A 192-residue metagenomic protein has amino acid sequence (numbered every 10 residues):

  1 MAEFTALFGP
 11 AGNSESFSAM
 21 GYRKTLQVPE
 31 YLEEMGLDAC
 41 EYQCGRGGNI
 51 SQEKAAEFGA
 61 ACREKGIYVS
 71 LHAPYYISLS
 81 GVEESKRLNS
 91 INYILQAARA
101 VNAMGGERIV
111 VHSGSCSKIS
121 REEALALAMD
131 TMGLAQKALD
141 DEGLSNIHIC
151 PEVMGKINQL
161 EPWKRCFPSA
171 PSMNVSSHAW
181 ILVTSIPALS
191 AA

Functional and structural regions predicted by a protein language model:
M1-F4, K156, S177, S185: Charged, low-complexity C-terminal accessory regions
M1-Q96: N-terminal pre-domain/capping segments
S14-S16, C44-G48, A73-I77, S113-S117 (+2 more regions): Active-site-proximal loop/turn and secondary-structure-junction residues that shape catalytic pockets, frequently
S16-K24, S117-S120, A191-A192: Alpha-helix capping and helix-coil boundary motifs
E64, S80-S177: Active-site acidic/histidine proton-transfer and metal-coordination neighborhood in alpha/beta enzyme cores
I67-L71, S177-L182: Non-cysteine beta-strand/loop elements that form the S-adenosyl-L-methionine
F167, L189-A192: A short alpha/beta connector and helix-capping loop motif
M173-N174, I186, S190: Alpha-helix capping/termination and helix-coil
